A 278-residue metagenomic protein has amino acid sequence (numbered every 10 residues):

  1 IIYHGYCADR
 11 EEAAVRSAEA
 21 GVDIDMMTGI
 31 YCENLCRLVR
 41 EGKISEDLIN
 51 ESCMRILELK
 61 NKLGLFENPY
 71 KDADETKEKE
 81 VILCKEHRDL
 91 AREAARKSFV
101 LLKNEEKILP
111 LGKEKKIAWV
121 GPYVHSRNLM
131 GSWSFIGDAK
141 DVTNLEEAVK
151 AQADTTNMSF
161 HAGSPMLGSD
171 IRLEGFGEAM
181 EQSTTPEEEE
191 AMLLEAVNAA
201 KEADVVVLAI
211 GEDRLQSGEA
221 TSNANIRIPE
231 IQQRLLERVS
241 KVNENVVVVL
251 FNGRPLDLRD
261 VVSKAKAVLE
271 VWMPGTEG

Functional and structural regions predicted by a protein language model:
I1-E12, R16-A18, D23-G29: Short acidic/histidine-rich active-site segments
I1-R10, C32-E46, E58, V81 (+1 more regions): C-terminal non-catalytic regions of proteins with extracellular/luminal or membrane-system context
G21-V22, T28-P69: Long, well-ordered, tryptophan-enriched scaffold segments
E67-H87: Flexible, acidic loop-helix segments that line cofactor/substrate-binding pockets
